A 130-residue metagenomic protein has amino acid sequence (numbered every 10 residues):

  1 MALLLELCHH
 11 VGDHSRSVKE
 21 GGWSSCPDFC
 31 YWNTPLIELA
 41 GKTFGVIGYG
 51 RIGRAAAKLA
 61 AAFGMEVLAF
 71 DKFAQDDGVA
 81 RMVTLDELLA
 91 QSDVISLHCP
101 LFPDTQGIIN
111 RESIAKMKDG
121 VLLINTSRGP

Functional and structural regions predicted by a protein language model:
M1-T43: Phosphate-binding beta-alpha-beta segment of Rossmann-like dinucleotide-binding domains, i.e., the NAD(P)
E6, H10, E66, L122: Residue-level detector of anion-binding/catalytic polar loops
L36-A40, A61, A115-K116: Short, flexible hinge/linker loops that cap or flank conserved catalytic cores
V46: Short glycine-aspartate micro-motif
Y49-G50: Glycine-rich Rossmann-fold phosphate-binding loop(s) that bind the pyrophosphate of adenine dinucleotide cofactors
G53-R54: N-terminal Rossmann-fold NAD(P) dinucleotide-binding loop
A57, A62-E66: Residues at the starts of beta-strands that form the adenosine-phosphate
L68, K72-P130: Rossmann-like adenosine-cofactor binding region
